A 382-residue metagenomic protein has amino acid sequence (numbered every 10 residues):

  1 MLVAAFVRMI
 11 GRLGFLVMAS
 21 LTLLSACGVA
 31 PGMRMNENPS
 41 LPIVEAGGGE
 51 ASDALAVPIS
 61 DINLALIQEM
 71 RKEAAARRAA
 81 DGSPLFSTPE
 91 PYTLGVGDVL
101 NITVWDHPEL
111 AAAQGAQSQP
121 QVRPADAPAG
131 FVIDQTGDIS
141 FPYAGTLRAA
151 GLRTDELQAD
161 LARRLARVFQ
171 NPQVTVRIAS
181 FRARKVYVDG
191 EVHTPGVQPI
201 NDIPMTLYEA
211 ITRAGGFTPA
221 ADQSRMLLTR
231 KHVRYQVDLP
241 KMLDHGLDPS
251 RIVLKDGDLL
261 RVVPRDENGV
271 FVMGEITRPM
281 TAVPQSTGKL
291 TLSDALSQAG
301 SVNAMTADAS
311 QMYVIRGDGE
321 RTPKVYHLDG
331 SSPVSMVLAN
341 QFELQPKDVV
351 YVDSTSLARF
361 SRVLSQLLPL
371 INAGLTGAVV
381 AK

Functional and structural regions predicted by a protein language model:
L2-F6, C27-D160, R234, D238-D244 (+3 more regions): N-terminal, post-cleavage mature segments of outer-membrane and organellar outer-membrane proteins involved
G11-S25: Bacterial N-terminal signal peptides
G28, T281-K382: C-terminal soluble interaction/assembly domains
P58-S60, M70, T218-L259, A304-P346: Positively charged
D98-D106, T136, R153-F169, V188 (+4 more regions): Amphipathic, non-transmembrane alpha-helical segments in extracytoplasmic/periplasmic proteins
W105-L110, D266-N268, S356-R359: Short, charged beta-turn/beta-strand-edge "cap" motif at the junction between a beta-strand and an adjacent loop
R148-D189, P199, Y208, T229 (+2 more regions): Amphipathic, coiled-coil-like alpha-helical scaffolding segments used for oligomerization/assembly
